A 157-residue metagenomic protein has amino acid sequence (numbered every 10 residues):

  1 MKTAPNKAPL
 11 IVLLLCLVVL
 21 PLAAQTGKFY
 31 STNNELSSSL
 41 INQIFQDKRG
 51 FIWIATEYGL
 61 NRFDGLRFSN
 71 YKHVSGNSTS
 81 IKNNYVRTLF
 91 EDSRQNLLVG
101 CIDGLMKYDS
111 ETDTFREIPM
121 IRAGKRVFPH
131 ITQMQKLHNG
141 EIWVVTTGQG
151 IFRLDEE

Functional and structural regions predicted by a protein language model:
M1-E157: Carboxylate-rich, polar loop motifs that coordinate divalent cations or form catalytic acidic clusters
